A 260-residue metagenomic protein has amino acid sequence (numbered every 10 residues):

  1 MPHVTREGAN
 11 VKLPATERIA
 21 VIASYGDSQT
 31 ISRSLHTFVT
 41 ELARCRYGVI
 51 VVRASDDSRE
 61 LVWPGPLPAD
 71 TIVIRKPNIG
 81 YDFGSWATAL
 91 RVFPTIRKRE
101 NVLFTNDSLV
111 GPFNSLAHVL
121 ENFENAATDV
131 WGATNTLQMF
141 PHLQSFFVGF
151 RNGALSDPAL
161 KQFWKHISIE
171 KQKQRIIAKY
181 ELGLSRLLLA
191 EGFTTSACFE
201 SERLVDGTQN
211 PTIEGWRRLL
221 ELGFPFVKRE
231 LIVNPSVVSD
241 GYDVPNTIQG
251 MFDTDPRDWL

Functional and structural regions predicted by a protein language model:
M1-L260: ER/Golgi luminal nucleotide-sugar-dependent glycosyltransferases, focusing on the catalytic module
